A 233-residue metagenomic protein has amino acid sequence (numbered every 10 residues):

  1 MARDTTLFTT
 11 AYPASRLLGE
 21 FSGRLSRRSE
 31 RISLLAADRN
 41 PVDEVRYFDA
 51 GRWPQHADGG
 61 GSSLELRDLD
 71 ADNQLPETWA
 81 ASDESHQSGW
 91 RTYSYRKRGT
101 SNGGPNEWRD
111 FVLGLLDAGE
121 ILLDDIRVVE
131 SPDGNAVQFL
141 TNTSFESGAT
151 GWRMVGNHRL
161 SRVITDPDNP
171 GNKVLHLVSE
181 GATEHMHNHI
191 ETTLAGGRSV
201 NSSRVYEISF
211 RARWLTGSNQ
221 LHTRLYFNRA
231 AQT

Functional and structural regions predicted by a protein language model:
M1, V45, W79, Y95 (+1 more regions): Generic structural hydrophobic/aromatic packing signal, biased to beta-strands
M1-Q74: Solvent-exposed beta-edge/loop recognition patches
A2-R3, L35, L69-A71, A80-S85 (+2 more regions): Low-complexity, flexible helical/coil segments
A11-P13, N73-A80, Q138-F139, H187-N188: Short, charged, solvent-exposed linker or helix-capping segments at domain edges/interfaces that act as flexible hinges
S15-R16, Y47-D49, S62, T78-S85 (+2 more regions): Short intrinsically disordered coil segments
F21, G51-W53, W79, W90 (+1 more regions): Tryptophan-centered motif/residue detector
E30, E65-L66, L75-E77, S94-R98 (+1 more regions): Short C-terminal domain-edge/linker segments immediately following a structured domain
D83-T233: Extracellular and organelle-lumenal recognition/adhesion modules and their flexible linkers in secreted
